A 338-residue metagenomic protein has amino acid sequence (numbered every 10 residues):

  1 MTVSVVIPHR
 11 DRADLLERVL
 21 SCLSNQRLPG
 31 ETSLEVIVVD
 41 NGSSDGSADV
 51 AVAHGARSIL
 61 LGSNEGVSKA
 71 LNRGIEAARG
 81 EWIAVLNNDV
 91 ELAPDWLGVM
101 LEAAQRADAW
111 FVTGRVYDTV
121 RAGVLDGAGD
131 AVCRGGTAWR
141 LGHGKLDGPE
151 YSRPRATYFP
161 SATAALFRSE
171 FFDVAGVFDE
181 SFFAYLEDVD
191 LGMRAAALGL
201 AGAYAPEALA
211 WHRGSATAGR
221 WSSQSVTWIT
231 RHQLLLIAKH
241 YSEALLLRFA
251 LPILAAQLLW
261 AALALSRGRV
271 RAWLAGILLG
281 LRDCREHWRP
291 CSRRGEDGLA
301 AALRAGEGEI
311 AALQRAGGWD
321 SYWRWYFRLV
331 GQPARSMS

Functional and structural regions predicted by a protein language model:
S21-T32: Short, acidic, metal-binding catalytic loop of nucleotide-sugar glycosyltransferases
C22, D40-D49, S63: A conserved acidic beta->alpha catalytic loop
L61-A78, N88: Glycine-rich, basic loop-to-helix element that forms the pyrophosphate-binding segment of sugar-nucleotide handling
I83: Short aromatic/hydrophobic "clamp" motif used to bind/position activated sugar donors
V90-D126, D130-V132, T137: Conserved donor NDP-sugar-binding/catalytic core segment of glycosyltransferases
L125, R134-A138, K145-F167, V189-L191 (+2 more regions): A recurrent flexible, glycine/aromatic-enriched loop bordering the glycosyltransferase active site that acts as
Y158-L209: A short, conserved alpha-helix in the catalytic core of glycosyltransferases
L198, G202-S292, E296-R304, L313: Active-site-adjacent helix/loop segment of glycosyltransferases that harbors family-specific signature motifs
